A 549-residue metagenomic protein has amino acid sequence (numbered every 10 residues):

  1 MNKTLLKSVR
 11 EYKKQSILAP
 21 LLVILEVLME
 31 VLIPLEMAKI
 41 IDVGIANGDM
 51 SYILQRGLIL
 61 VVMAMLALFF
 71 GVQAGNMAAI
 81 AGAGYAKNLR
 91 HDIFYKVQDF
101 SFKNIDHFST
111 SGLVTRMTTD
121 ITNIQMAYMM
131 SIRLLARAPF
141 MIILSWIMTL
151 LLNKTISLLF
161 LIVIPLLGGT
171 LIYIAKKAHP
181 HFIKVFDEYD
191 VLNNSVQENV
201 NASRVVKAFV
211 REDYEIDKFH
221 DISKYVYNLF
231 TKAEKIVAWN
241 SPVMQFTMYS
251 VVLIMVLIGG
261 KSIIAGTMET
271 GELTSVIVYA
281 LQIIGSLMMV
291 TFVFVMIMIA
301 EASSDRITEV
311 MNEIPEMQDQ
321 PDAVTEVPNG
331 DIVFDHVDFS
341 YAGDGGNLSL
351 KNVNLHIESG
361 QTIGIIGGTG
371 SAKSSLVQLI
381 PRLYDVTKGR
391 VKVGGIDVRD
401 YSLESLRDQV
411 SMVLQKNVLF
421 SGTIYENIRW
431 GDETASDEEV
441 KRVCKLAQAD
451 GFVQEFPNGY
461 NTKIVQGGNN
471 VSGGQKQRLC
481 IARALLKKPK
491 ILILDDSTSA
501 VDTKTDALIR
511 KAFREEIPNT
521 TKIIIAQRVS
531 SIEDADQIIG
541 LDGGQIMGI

Functional and structural regions predicted by a protein language model:
M1-I33, M37, I45-L60, A74-A78 (+14 more regions): Membrane-integrated ABC transporters
R10-K14, M77, D99-K103, T119-I132 (+7 more regions): An intracellular "coupling" helix at the cytosolic face of ABC transporter transmembrane type-1 domains
E11, Q15-L28, K39, L60-M63 (+3 more regions): Transmembrane helices of ABC transporter permease
I33-M37, A74, A78, I93 (+6 more regions): Hydrophobic/aromatic residues in alpha-helical transmembrane segments
N47-G48, A83, H91-T115, T119-I121 (+7 more regions): Short intracellular "coupling" helices and adjacent cytoplasmic loop segments at the cytosolic face of multi-pass
G48-Q55, L144, M148-I162, K232-R306 (+1 more regions): Helix-loop-helix
V97, F219, I307, F334-H336 (+1 more regions): Conserved catalytic Walker-motif region of ABC-type ATPase nucleotide-binding domains
E326-I549: ABC-type nucleotide-binding domain
